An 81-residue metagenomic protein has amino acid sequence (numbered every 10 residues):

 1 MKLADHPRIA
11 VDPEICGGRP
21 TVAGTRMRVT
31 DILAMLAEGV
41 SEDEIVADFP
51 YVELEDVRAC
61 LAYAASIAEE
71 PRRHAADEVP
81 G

Functional and structural regions predicted by a protein language model:
M1-K2, V79: Short, low-complexity, intrinsically disordered N-terminal peptides in bacterial proteins
K2-D43: A short, structured beta-strand/loop element
R28-G81: Long, charge-rich, low-complexity alpha-helical segments
